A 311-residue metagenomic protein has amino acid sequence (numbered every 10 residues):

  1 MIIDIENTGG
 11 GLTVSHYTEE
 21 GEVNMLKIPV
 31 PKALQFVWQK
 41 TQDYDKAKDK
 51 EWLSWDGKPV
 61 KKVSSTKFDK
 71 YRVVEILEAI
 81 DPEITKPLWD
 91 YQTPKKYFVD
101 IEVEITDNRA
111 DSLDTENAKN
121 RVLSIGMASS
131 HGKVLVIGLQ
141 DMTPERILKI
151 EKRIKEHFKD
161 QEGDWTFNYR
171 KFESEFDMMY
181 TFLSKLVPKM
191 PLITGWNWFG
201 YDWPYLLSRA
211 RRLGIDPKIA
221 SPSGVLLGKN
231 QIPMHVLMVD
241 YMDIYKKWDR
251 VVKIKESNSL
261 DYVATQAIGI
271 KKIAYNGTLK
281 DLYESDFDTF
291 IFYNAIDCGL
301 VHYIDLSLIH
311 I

Functional and structural regions predicted by a protein language model:
M1-I244, V251-I309: The two-metal-ion catalytic cores of nucleic-acid processing enzymes
